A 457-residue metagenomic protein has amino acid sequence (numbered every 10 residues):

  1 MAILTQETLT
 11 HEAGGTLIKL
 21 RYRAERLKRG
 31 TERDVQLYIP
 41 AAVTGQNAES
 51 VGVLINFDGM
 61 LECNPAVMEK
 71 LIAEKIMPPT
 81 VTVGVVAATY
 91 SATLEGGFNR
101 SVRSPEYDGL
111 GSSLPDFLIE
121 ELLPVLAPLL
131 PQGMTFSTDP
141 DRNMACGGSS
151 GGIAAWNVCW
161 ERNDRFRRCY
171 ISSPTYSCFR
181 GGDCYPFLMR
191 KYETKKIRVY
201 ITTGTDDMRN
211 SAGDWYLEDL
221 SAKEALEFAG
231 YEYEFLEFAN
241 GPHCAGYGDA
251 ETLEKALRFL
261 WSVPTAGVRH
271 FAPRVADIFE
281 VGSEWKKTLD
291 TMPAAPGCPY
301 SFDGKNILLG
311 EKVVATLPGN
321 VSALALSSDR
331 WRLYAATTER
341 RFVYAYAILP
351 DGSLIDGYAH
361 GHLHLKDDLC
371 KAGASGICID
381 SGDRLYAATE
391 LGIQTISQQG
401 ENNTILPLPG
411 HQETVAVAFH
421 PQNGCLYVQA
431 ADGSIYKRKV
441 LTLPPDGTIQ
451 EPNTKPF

Functional and structural regions predicted by a protein language model:
M1-G267: Non-catalytic cap/lid and distal C-terminal segments of serine-dependent acyl enzymes
G267-K287, I307, D446-I449, K455: Blade/loop signatures of beta-propeller domains
K286, T291-N306, V314-L333, L363-A388 (+1 more regions): Beta-rich, blade/repeat-based domains predominating in secreted/periplasmic proteins but also intracellular
K286-L289, A315, L354-H362, T404-L408 (+1 more regions): Beta-propeller fold detector
G304-K305, T338, I348, E390 (+3 more regions): Short loop/turn segments immediately following the C-termini of beta-strands
I307-L308, R341-V343, I393-Q394, I435: Structural signal for beta-propeller blades
R340, P350, Q399-N402, T442: Short coil turn/linker residues within repeat-based beta-strand modules
Y346-S353, K439-G447: Short loop/turn segments immediately following beta-strands, especially the blade-tip and inter-blade linker loops
